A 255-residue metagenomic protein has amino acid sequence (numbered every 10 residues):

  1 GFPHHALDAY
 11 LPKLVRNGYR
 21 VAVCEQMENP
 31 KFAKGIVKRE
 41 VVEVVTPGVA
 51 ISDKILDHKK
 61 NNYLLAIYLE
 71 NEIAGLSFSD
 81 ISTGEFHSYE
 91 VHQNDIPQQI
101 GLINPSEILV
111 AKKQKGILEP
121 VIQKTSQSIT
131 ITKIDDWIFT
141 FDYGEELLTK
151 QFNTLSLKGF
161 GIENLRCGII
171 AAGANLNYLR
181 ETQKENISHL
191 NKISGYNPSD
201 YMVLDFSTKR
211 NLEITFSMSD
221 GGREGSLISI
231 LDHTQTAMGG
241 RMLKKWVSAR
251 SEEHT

Functional and structural regions predicted by a protein language model:
G1-E252: Charged catalytic and DNA/RNA-contacting regions of genome-maintenance and nucleic-acid-processing enzymes
